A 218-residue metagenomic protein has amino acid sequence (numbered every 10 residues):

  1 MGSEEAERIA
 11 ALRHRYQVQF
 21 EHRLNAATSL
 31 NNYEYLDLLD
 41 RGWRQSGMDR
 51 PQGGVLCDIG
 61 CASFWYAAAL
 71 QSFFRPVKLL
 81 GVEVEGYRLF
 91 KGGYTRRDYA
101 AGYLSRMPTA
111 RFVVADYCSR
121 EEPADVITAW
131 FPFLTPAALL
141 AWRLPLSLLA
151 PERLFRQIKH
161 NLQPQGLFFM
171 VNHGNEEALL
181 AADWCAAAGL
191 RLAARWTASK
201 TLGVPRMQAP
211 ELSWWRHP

Functional and structural regions predicted by a protein language model:
M1-P51: Class I SAM-dependent methyltransferase Rossmann-like catalytic core, especially the SAM/SAH-binding loop
P51-A62: Conserved class I S-adenosyl-L-methionine
S63-P76: Conserved SAM-binding loop of SAM-dependent methyltransferases across substrates and taxa, primarily the Class I
K78-V84: Conserved SAM-binding motif I beta-strand of class I
F90-R120: S-adenosyl-L-methionine
D125-L148: A short SAM/SAH-binding and catalytic strip from SAM-dependent methyltransferases
R143-P164: A short glycine-rich, Lys/Arg-flanked "PGG" loop and its adjoining helix->strand segment in the class I
A178-P218: Class I S-adenosyl-L-methionine
